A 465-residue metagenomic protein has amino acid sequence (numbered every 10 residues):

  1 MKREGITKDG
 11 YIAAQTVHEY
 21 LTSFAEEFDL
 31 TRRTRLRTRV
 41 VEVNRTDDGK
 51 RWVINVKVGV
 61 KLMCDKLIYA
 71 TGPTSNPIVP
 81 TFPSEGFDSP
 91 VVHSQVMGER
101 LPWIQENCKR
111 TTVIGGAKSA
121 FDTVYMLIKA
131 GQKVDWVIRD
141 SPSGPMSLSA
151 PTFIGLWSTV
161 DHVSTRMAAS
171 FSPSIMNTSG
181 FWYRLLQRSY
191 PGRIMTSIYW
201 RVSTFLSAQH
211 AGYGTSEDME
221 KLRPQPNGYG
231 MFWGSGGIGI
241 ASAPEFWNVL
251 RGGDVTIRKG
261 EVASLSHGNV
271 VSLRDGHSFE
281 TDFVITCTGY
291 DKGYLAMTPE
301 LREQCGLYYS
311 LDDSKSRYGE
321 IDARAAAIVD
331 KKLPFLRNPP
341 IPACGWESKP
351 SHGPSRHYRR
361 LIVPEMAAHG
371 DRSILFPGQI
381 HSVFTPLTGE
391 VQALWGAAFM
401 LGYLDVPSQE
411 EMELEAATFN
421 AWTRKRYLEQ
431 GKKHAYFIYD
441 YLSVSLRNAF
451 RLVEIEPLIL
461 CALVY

Functional and structural regions predicted by a protein language model:
M1-G86, C108, G116, F121 (+1 more regions): N-terminal FAD-binding dinucleotide-binding subdomain shared by FAD-dependent oxidases/monooxygenases
P90-N107: A short, basic/flexible loop-to-alpha-helix module at the beginning of a structural domain
T111: Conserved class I S-adenosyl-L-methionine
